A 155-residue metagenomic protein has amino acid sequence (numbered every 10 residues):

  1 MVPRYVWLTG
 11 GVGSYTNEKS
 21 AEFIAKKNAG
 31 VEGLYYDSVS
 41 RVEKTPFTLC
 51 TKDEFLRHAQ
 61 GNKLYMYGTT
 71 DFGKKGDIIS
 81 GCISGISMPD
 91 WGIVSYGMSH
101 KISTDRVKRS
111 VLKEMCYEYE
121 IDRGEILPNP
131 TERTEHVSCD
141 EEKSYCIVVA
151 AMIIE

Functional and structural regions predicted by a protein language model:
M1-E155: Helix-coil modules at protein/domain termini and other flexible surface or pore-lining loops, especially C-terminal
